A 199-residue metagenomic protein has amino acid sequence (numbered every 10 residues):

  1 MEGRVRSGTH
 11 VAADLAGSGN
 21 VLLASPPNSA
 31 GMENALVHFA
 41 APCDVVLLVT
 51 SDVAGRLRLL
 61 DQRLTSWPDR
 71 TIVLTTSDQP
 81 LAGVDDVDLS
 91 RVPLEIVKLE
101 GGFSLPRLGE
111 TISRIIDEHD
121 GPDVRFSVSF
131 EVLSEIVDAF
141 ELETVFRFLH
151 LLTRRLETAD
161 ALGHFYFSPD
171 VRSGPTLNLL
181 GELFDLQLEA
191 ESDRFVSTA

Functional and structural regions predicted by a protein language model:
M1-R63: Glycine-rich P-loop/Walker A and Walker A-like loops and their local beta1-loop-alpha1 context in P-loop NTPases
G19, D44, D69, V124-F126 (+1 more regions): Short coil/turn segments at beta-strand junctions that form active-site/ligand-binding loops
N28-G31, V53-G55, P80-L81, S134-F140 (+1 more regions): Short acidic, S/G/P-rich loop/turn micro-motifs used as interaction or catalytic elements
P42, W67, E182-F184: Short, structured coil segments at secondary-structure junctions
P80-R147, L151: Phosphate-binding/switch loop-helix module in NTP-utilizing enzymes
I136, R147-V171: Substrate-engagement module of ASCE P-loop NTPases
F167-A199: Phosphate-binding/switch region of NTP-binding enzymes
